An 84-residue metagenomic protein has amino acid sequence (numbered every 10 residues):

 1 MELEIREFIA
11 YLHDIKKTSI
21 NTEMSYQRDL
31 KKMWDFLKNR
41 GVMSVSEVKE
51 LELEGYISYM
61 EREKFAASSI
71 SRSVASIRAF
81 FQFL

Functional and structural regions predicted by a protein language model:
I5-N21, R28-L84: N-terminal core-binding DNA-recognition domain of tyrosine recombinases/integrases
